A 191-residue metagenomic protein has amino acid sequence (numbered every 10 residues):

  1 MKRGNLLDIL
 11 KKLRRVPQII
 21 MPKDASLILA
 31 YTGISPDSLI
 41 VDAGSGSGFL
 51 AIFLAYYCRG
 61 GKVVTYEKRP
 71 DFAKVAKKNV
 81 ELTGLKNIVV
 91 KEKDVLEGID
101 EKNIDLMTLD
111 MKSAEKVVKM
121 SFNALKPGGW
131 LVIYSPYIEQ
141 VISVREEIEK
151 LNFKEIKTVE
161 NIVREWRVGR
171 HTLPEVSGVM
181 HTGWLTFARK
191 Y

Functional and structural regions predicted by a protein language model:
M1-P36, V41, F72-K78, W184: Class I SAM-dependent transferase core
M21, G46-S47: Conserved SAM/SAH-binding loop
A30-S35, Y56, I99, N123: Glycine-rich helix-loop-beta junction characteristic of Rossmann-like nucleotide cofactor-binding loops
D37, Y56-V63, P127: Conserved S-adenosyl-L-methionine
D37-G46, M107: Conserved class I S-adenosyl-L-methionine
S47-R59: Conserved SAM-binding loop of SAM-dependent methyltransferases across substrates and taxa, primarily the Class I
Y66-A114: S-adenosyl-L-methionine
V118-W184: C-terminal substrate-binding/active-site "lid" region of AdoMet-derived donor-dependent transferases
